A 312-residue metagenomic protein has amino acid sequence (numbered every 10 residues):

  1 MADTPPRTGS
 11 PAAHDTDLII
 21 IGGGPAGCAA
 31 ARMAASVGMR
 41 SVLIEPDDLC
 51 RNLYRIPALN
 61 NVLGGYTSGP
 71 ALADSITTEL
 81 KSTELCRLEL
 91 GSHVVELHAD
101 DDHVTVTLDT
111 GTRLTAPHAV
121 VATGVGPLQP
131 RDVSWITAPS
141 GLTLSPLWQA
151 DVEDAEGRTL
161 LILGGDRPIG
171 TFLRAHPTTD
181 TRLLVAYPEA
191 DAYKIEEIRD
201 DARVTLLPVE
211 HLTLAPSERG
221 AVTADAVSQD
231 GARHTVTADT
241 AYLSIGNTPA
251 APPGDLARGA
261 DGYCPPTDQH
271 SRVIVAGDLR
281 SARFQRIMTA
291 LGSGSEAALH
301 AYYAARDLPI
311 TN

Functional and structural regions predicted by a protein language model:
M1-D17, D74-S75, P127, P252-P253: Extreme N-terminal leader/targeting segments of oxidoreductases
S10-D15, I20-P46, S140-K194, P266-N312: Rossmann-like dinucleotide/flavin-binding elements
D47-P70, I198-A202: Conserved N-terminal glycine-rich FAD pyrophosphate-binding loop of Rossmann-like flavoproteins
R55-S68, E96, T105, G157 (+1 more regions): Helix-loop-beta segment of a Rossmann-like dinucleotide-binding subdomain
N61-A73, L144-A150, Y263: A short acidic, glycine-rich active-site loop that binds or catalyzes chemistry on phosphate/adenosine moieties
D74, L80-L108, L114-A116, T178-Y263 (+1 more regions): A Rossmann-like FAD-binding core segment of flavoenzymes
A116, A122-G124, Q129-R131, L163 (+2 more regions): Short, well-ordered coil/turn residues at beta-beta hairpins and beta-strand->alpha-helix junctions within
T123-T137, I245-R258: Flavin (primarily FAD) binding-site architecture
